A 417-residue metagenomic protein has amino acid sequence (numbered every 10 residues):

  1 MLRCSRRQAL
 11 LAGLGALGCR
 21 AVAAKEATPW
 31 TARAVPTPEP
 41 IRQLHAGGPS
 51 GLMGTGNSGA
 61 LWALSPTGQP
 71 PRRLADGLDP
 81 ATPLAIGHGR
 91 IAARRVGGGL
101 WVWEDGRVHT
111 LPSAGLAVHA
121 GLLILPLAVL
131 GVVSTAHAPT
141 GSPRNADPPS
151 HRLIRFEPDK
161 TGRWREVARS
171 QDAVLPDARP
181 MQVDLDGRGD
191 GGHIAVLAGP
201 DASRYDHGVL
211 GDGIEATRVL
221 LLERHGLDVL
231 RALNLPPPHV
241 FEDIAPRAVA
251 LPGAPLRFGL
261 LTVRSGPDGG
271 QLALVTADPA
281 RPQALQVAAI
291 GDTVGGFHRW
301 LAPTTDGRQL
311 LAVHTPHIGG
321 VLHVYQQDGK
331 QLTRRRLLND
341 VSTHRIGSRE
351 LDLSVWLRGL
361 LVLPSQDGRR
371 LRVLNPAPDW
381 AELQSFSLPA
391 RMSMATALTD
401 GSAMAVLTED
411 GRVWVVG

Functional and structural regions predicted by a protein language model:
M1-L14: N-terminal secretory signal peptides and thylakoid transit peptides that target proteins across membranes
L14-V22: Hydrophobic h-region of N-terminal signal peptides that target proteins for export in Gram-negative bacteria
A24-G417: Beta-propeller-forming repeat regions
